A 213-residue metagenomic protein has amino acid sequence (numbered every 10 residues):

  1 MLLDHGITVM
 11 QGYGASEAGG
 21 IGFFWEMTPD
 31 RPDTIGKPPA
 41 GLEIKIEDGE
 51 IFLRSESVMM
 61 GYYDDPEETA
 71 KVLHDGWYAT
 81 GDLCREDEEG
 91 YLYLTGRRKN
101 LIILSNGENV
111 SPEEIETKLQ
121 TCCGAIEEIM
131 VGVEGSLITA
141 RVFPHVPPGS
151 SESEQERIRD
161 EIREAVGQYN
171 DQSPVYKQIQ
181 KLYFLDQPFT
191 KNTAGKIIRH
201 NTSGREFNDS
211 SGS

Functional and structural regions predicted by a protein language model:
M1-L92, R98-L101, E116-K118: Conserved AMP-binding/adenylate-forming
E17, I138, V146-P147, P188-T190: Conserved nucleotide-binding/hydrolysis micro-motifs of P-loop NTPases
A40-L42, G49, I138, Q180 (+1 more regions): Change "...and in nucleic-acid phosphodiester-cleaving endonucleases..." to "...and in nucleic-acid processing enzymes
E47, Y93, V110, N192 (+1 more regions): Generic structural signal for well-ordered beta-strand positions
S55, G61, L83-V175: AMP-binding/adenylate-forming catalytic core of the ANL superfamily
G76, G90, G107, A194-G195: Detector for glycine-centered tight turns/loop "hinges" at secondary-structure junctions
E127-M130, S136, G167-S213: Conserved C-terminal "lid"/linker of ANL adenylate-forming enzymes
